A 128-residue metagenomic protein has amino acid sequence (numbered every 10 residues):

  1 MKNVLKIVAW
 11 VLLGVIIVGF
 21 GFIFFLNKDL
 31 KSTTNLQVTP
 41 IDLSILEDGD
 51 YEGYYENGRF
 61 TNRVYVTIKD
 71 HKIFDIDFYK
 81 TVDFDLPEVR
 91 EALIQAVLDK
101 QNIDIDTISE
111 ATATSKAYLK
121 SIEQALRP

Functional and structural regions predicted by a protein language model:
M1-R63, T67-P128: Intrinsically disordered terminal and processing segments
